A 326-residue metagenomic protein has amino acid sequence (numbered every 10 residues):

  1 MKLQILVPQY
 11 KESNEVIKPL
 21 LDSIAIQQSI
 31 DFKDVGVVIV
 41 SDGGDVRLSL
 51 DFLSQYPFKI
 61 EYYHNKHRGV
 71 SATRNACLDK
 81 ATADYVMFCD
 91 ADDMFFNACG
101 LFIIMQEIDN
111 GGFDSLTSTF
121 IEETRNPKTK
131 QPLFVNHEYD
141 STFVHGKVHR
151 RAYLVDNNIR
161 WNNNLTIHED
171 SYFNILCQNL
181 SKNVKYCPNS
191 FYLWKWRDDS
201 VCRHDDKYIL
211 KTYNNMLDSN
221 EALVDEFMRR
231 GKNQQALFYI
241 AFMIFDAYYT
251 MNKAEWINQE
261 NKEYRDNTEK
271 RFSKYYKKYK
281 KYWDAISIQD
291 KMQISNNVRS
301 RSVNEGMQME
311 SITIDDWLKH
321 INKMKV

Functional and structural regions predicted by a protein language model:
M1-E221, E226-R229, K323-V326: Nucleotide-sugar donor-binding/catalytic module of glycosyltransferases that assemble extracellular/cell-envelope
Q55, I60-Y62, A72, N110 (+1 more regions): Membrane-interface aromatic/basic loop that binds lipid-linked glycans or pyrophosphate carriers, typified by
D90-F96, I167-Q178, F242-N252, D284-N304: A short, terminal or domain-edge coil/loop segment
G100-L101, L237, K291: Short functional linear motifs
F120, Q234-Y239, S287: Acidic carboxylate-rich catalytic motifs and surrounding loops in phosphoryl-/glycosyl-chemistry enzymes
S190-R197, R203-F238, F245-K253, N258-Y279: Catalytic core of nucleotide-sugar-dependent glycosyltransferases
